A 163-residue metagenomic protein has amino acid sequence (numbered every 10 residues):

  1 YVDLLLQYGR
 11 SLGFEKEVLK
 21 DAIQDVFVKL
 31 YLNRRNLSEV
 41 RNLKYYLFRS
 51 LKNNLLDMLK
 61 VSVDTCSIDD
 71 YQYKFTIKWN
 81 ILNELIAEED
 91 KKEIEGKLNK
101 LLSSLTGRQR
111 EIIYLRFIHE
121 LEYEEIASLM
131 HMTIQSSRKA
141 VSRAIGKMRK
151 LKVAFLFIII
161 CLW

Functional and structural regions predicted by a protein language model:
F14, F27-N42: Sigma70-family region 2
D21-V28, R41-N53: Structural recognition of an alpha-helix C-terminal capping motif at a helix-to-coil junction
R35, E39, R49-D69: Arg/Lys-rich amphipathic alpha helix in sigma70-family domain 2
D57, D64-E88: Internal acidic/polar
C66, I145-W163: C-terminal edge and immediately downstream basic/flexible tail or linker adjoining helix-turn-helix-like DNA-binding
I81-E111: Amphipathic alpha-helical segment used for protein-protein interaction
I112-R116: A short pre-motif secondary-structure segment
S128-V153: DNA-recognition helix of helix-turn-helix
